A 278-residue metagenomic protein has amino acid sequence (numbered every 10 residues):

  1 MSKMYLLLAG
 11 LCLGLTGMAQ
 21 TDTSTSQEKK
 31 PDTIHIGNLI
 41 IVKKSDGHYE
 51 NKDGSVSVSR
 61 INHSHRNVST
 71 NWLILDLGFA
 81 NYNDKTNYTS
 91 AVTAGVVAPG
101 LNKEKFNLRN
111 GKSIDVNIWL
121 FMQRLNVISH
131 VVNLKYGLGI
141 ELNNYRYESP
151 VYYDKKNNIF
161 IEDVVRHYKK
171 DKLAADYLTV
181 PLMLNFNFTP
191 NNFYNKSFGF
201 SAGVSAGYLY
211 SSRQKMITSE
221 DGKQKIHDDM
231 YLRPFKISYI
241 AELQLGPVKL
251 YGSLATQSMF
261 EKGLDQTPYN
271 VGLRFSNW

Functional and structural regions predicted by a protein language model:
M1-N62: Cleavable N-terminal export/targeting peptides
I61-S69, D84-T86, L125-V132, P190-S197: Short loop/turn motifs that connect adjacent beta-strands in outer-membrane beta-barrel proteins
N71-L75, V132-L138, L178-V180, F198-V204 (+3 more regions): Transmembrane beta-strands of outer-membrane beta-barrel proteins
F79-N83, R124, I140-R146, F186-F188 (+4 more regions): Transmembrane beta-strands of outer-membrane beta-barrel pores
Y82-D115, H227: Surface-exposed strand-loop-strand hairpins of Gram-negative outer-membrane beta-barrel proteins
S90-V96, Y147-I159, M216-K223: Flexible, surface-exposed loop regions and adjacent strand-edge segments of Gram-negative outer-membrane beta-barrel
N126, Y168-L245: Outer-membrane beta-barrel transmembrane domain signature
D228-W278: Predominantly the C-terminal beta-signal and adjacent terminal strand-loop region of outer-membrane beta-barrel
